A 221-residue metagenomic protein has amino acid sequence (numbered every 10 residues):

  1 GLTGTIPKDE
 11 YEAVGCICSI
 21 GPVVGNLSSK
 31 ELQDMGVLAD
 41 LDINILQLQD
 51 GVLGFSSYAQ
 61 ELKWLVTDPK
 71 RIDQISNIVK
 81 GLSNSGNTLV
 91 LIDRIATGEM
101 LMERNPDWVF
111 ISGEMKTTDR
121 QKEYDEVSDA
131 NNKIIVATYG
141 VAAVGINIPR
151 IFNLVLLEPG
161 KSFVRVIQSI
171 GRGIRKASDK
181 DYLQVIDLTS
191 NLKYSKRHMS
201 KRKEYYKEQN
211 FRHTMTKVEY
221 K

Functional and structural regions predicted by a protein language model:
G1-D42, Y206: Post-DEXD/H (motif II) to motif III coupling segment of the RecA-like Helicase ATP-binding lobe
G4-D9, E31-L38, Q47-G51, A96 (+4 more regions): Conserved nucleotide-binding/hydrolysis micro-motifs of P-loop NTPases
I6, N153, K161-V185, R202-K203: Conserved SF2 helicase motif VI
E12, I20-V23, L38-D42, P149-N153 (+2 more regions): Short glycine-/polar-rich loops that comprise or flank the Walker A/P-loop and associated switch/sensor motifs
V52-R104: Conserved interdomain hinge at the start of the Helicase C-terminal
N84-G86, N131-N132, I151: Short, high-confidence coil segments that cap the C-terminus of an alpha-helix and link into the following beta-strand
L89, E99-M100, W108-A143, R165: Conserved helicase ATPase core of P-loop NTP-dependent helicases/translocases
A177-K221: C-terminal helicase lobe
